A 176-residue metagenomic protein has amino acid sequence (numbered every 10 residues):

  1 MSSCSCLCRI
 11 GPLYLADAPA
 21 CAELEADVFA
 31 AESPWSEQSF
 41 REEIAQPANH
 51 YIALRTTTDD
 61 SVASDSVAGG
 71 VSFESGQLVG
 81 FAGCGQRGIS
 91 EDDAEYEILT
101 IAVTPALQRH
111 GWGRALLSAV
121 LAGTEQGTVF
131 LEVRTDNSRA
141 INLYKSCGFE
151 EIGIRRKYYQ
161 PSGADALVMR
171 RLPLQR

Functional and structural regions predicted by a protein language model:
M1-S3: Short acidic N-proximal helix/loop "leader" segments that mark the beginning of a domain or an inter-domain linker
C6-C8, P12-H110, R114-G123, L172-R176: Acetyl-CoA-dependent GNAT
Y14, Y51-I52, F130, R134-S138 (+2 more regions): C-terminal "cap" of GNAT-fold acetyltransferases
A20, N142-L143: Well-formed, non-transmembrane alpha-helical positions, independent of function
L116, N137-A140: Conserved short alpha-helix immediately C-terminal to the canonical SAM/SAH-binding motif I of Rossmann-like
V120-T124, V129, A140: Short hydrophobic clusters on alpha-helical segments that form packing/core surfaces in small helical domains
T124, S146-C147: Structural motif
E151-G153: A secondary-structure capping/hinge motif
